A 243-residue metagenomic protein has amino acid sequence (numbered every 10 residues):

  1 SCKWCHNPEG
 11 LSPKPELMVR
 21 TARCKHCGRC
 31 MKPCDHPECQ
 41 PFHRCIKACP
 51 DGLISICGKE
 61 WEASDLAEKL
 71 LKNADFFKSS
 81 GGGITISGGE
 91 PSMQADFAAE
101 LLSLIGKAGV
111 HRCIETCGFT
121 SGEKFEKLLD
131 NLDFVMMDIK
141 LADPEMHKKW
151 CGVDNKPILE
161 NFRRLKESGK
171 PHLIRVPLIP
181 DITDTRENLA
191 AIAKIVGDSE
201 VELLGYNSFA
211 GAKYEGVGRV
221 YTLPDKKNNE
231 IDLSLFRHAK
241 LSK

Functional and structural regions predicted by a protein language model:
S1-C5, M18-G52, E90: Cysteine-centered iron-sulfur cluster-binding motifs in ferredoxin-type domains/subunits of redox enzymes
K3, N7-G10, R29-D35, P50 (+4 more regions): Generic secondary-structure signature for well-ordered alpha-helical cores
H6-L17, S55-G58: Iron-sulfur (Fe-S) cluster-binding segments and ferredoxin-like electron-carrier domains, especially [2Fe-2S]
P50-G58, E145-W150: Acidic/glycine-enriched edge-of-secondary-structure segments
C57, L204-Y206, L241-K243: Conserved beta-strand termini and adjacent loop/short-helix elements that scaffold enzyme active sites in alpha/beta
S64-A67, L71-G216: Conserved AdoMet/S-adenosylmethionine-binding subsite of the radical SAM
E215-P224: Short glycine/proline- and charge-enriched loop/turn segments that cap or connect secondary-structure elements
N229-K243: A C-terminal junction/extension of Radical SAM enzymes
